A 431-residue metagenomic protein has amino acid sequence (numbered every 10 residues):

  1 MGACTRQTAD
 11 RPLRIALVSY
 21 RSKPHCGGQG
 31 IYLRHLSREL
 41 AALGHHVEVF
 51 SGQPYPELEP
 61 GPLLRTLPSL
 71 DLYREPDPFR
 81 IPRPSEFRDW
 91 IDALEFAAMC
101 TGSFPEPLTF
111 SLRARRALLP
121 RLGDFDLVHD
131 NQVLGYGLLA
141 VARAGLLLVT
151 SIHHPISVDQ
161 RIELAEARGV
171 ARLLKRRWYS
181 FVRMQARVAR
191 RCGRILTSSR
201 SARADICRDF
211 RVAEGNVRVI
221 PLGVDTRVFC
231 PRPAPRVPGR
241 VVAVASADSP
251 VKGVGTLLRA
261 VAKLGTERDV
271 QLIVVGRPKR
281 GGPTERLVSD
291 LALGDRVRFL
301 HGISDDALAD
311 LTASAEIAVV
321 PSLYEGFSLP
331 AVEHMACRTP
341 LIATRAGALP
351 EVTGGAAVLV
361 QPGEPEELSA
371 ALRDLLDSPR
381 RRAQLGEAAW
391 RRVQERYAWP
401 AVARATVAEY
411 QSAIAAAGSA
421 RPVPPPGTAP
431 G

Functional and structural regions predicted by a protein language model:
I31, D248-K263, G282, E366: A conserved mid-protein helix/loop that constitutes part of the nucleotide-sugar donor-binding site
R116-L119, I156, L173-I195: Membrane-proximal helix-turn-helix segments that form the acceptor-binding/catalytic region of lipid-linked
S201, G223: Carbohydrate-associated surface elements
P233-K252, L258-V261, I273: Conserved donor-binding/catalytic core segment of Leloir-type glycosyltransferases
T284-A307: Nucleotide-activated donor-binding/catalytic signature segment of Leloir-type glycosyltransferases, i.e., the conserved
L323: Aromatic "clamp/platform" in nucleotide-sugar-dependent glycosyltransferases that forms part of the donor/acceptor
P340-A343: Short hydrophobic beta-strand element within catalytic cores of glycosyltransferases and related nucleotide-activated
V358-P365, D374-P379: Conserved acidic donor-binding segment of nucleotide-sugar-dependent glycosyltransferases
